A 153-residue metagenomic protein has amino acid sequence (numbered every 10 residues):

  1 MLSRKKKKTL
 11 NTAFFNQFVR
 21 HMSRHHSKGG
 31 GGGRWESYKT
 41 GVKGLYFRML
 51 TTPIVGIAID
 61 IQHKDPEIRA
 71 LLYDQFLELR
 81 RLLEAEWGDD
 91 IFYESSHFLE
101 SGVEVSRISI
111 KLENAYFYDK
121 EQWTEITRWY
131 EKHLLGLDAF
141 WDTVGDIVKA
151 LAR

Functional and structural regions predicted by a protein language model:
M1-K5, K120, R153: Short, charged, low-complexity amphipathic alpha-helix
L2, H63-I68, N114-Y118, I126: A generic structural motif
R4-I110: Polyanion-binding interface signature
L10, N114-A152: Ampiphathic alpha-helical segments that act as solvent-exposed interaction surfaces
E36-Y38, A150-R153: Charge-rich, acidic-biased intrinsically disordered regions
